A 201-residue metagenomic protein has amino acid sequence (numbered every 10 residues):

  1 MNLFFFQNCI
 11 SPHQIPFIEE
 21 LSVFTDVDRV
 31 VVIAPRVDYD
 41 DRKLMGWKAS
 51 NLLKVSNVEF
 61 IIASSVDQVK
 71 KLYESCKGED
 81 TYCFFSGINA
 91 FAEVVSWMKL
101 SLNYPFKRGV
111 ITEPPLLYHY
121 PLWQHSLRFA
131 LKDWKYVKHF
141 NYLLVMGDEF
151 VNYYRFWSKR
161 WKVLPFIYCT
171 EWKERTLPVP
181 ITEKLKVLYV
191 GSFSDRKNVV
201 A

Functional and structural regions predicted by a protein language model:
F6, M146, Y189-F193: Short hydrophobic "strand-cap" motifs at the C-terminus of beta-strands
N8-P12, F24-S64, K77: N-terminal strand-loop element at the rim of the active site of nucleotide-sugar-dependent glycosyltransferases
P12-E19, S194-A201: A conserved mid-protein helix/loop that constitutes part of the nucleotide-sugar donor-binding site
P12-I15, Y82-F106, V110-T112: An aromatic- and histidine-rich active-site surface loop
L102-N103, H125-L143, F156: Membrane-proximal helix-turn-helix segments that form the acceptor-binding/catalytic region of lipid-linked
R108-S126, H139-Y142, W172: A short, histidine- and acid-enriched strand-loop-helix "catalytic/donor-clamping" loop that lines the nucleotide-sugar
V151-T170, L177-P180: Helix-loop-beta element that forms the nucleotide-linked donor phosphate-binding surface in glycosyltransferases
P180-K197: Conserved donor-binding/catalytic core segment of Leloir-type glycosyltransferases
